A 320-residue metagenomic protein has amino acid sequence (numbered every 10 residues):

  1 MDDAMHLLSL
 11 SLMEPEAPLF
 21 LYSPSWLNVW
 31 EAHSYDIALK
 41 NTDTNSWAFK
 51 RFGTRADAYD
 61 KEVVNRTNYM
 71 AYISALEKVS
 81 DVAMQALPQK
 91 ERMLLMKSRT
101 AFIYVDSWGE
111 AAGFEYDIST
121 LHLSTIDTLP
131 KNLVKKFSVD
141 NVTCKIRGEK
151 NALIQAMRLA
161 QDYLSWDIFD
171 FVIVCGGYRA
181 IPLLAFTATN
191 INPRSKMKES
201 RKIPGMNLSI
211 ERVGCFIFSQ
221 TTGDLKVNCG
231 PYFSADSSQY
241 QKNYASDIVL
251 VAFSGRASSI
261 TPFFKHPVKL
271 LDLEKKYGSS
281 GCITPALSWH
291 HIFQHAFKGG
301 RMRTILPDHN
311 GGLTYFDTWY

Functional and structural regions predicted by a protein language model:
M1-K150, D162-I168, G177-I181, T189-Y320: Conserved "HGTGT" condensation-loop signature of ketosynthase/thiolase-family condensing enzymes that catalyze
Q155: Active-site histidine-anchored catalytic micro-motif
